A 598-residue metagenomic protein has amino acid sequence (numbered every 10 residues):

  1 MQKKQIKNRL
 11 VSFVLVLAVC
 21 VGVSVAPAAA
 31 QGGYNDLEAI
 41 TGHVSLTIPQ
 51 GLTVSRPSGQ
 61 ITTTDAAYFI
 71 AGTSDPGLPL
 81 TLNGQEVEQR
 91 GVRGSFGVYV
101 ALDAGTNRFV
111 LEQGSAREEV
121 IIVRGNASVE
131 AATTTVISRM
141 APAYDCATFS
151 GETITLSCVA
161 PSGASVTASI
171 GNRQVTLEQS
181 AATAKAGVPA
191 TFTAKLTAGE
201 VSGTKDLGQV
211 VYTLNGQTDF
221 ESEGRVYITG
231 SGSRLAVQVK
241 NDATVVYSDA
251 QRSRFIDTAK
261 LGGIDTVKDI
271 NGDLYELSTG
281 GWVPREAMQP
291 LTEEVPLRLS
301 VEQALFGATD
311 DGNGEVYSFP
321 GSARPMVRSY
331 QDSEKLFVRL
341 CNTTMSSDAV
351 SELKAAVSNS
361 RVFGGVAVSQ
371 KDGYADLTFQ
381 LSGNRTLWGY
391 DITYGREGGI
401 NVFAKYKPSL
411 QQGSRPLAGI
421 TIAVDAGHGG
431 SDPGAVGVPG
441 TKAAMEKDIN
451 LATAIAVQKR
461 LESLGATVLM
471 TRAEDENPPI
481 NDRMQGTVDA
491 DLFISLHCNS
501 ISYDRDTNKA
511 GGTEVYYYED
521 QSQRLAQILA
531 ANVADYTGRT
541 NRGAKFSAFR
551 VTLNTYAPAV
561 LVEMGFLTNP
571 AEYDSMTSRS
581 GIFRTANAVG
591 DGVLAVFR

Functional and structural regions predicted by a protein language model:
Q2-V14: Bacterial N-terminal signal peptides that target proteins for export
C20-A28: C-terminal segment of classical bacterial N-terminal signal peptides
P27-I48, G91-E112, R117-I422: Short linear recognition/processing motifs and adjacent strand/loop elements at protein termini and domain edges
A67-A71, T155-S157: A short beta-strand segment in extracellular, disulfide-stabilized domains
S74-E86, S165-Q174: Change to "...patches in solvent-exposed regions of secreted, membrane-anchored, or virion-exposed structural
V402-G486, A490, S502-R505, K509-G511: Active-site histidine-acidic residue metal-binding/catalytic motifs, centered on HxH/HExxH-like signatures
H428-S431, A444, E474-P478, C498-Y503 (+6 more regions): Solvent-exposed loop/turn segments at secondary-structure junctions within structured extracellular/periplasmic domains
F493-S495, N499-S502, E514-Y517, G543-R598: Active-site-adjacent mobile loop/cap segments within catalytic or ligand-binding domains
